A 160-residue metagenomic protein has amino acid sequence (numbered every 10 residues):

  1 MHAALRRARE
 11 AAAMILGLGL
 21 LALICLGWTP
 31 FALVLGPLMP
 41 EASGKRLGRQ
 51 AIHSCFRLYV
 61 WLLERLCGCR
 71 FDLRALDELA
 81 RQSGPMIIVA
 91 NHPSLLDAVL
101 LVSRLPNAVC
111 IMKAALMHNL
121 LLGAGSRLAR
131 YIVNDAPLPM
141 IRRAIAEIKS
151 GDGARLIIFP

Functional and structural regions predicted by a protein language model:
M1-M86: Membrane-anchoring hydrophobic helices of lipid-metabolizing enzymes
L66-P160: Soluble catalytic domains of membrane acyltransferases
